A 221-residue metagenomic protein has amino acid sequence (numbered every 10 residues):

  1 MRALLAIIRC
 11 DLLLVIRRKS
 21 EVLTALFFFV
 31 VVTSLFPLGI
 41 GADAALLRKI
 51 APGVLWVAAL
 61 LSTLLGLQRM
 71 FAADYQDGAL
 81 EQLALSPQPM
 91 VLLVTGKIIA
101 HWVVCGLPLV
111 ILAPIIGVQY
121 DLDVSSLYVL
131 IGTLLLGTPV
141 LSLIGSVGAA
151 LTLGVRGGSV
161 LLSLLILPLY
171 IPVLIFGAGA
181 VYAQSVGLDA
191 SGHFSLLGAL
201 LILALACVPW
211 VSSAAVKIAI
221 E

Functional and structural regions predicted by a protein language model:
M1-A25: Aromatic- and glycine-rich beta-strand/loop motifs that create alpha-glucan
K19-G41, W56-A59, L165, L169-F176 (+1 more regions): Hydrophobic alpha-helical transmembrane segments of multi-pass membrane transport/permease proteins
G39-I50, P114-L135, L153, V181-F194 (+1 more regions): Membrane-interfacial helix-loop-helix connectors in multipass membrane proteins
A51-L67: Long, hydrophobic alpha-helical segments
L64-A84: Transmembrane helix boundary and interhelical loop/hinge segments in multi-pass membrane proteins
T95-Y120, V140, I144, G177-A178: Hydrophobic alpha-helical transmembrane segments that constitute the membrane-spanning cores of multi-pass membrane
Y128, L135-L167, K217-E221: A structural motif at transmembrane helix-loop-helix junctions in multipass membrane proteins
L205-E221: Junction motif at the cytosolic side of a transmembrane helix
